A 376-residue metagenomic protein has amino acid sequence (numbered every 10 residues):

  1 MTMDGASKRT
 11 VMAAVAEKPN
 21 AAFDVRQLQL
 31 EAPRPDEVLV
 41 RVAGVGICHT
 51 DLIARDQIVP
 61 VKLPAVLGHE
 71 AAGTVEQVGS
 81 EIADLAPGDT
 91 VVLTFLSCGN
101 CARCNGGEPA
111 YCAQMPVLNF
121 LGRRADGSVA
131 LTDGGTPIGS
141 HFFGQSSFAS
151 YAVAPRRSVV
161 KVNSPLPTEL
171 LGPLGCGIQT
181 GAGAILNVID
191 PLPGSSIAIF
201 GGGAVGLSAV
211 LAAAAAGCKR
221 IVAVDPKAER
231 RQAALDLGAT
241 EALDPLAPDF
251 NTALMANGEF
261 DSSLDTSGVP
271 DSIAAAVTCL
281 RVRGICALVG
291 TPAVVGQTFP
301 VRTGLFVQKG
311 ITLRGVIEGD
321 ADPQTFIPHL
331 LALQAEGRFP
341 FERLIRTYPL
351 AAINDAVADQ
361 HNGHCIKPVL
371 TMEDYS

Functional and structural regions predicted by a protein language model:
T2-R9, A274-T278, D320, Q324-S376: C-terminal hydrophobic helical "lid"/dimerization subdomain of Rossmann-like NAD(P)H-dependent oxidoreductases
E31-V45, I58-N105, A110, L118 (+1 more regions): Glycine-rich beta-strand-centered segment in the early N-terminal region that forms part of a ligand/cofactor-binding
A102-S196, F200: NAD(P)H dinucleotide-binding glycine-rich loop of Rossmann-like/cofactor-binding domains, especially the beta1-alpha1
I199-G202, L207, L211-A275: Adenosine-nucleotide cofactor-binding segment
T278-L280, V289: Conserved helix-to-beta-strand junction in the class I
G284-I285, I311: Glycine-centered, small-residue-biased loops immediately flanking beta-strands in adenine/cofactor-binding cores
T291-K309: Rossmann-fold NAD(P)-binding glycine/threonine-rich loop
